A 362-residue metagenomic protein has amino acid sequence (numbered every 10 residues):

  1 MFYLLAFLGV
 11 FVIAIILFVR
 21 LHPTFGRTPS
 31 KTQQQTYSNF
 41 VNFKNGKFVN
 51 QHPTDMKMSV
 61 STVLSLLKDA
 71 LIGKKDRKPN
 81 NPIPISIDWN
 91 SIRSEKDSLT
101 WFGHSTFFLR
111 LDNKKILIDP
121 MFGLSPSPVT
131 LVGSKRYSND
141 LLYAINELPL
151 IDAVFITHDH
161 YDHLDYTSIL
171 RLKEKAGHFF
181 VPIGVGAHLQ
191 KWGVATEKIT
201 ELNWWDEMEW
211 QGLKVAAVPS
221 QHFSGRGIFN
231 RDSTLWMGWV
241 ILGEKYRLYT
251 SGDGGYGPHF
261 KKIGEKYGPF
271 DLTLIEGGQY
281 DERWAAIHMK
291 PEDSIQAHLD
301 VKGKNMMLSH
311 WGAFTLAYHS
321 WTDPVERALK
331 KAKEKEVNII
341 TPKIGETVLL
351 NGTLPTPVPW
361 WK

Functional and structural regions predicted by a protein language model:
M1-G133, G243-T250, D271-G278, K333-E334: Metallo-beta-lactamase
F2-T32, T36-S38, F43, A153 (+3 more regions): Cap/insert and terminal regions of metallo-dependent hydrolase folds
D69-P149, T167, L202-G268, I344-K362: Core dinuclear metal-dependent hydrolase active-site scaffold
S98, H178, E197-T200, K214 (+2 more regions): Conserved beta-strand segments of alpha/beta enzyme cores
I151-D162: Metallo-beta-lactamase
Y161, V185-G186, D206: Alpha-helix capping/helix-boundary segments
T167-L172, W192, H259-I263, D293: A short acidic, amphipathic alpha-helical/loop segment
L189-N203: Helix-loop-beta element that forms the nucleotide-linked donor phosphate-binding surface in glycosyltransferases
